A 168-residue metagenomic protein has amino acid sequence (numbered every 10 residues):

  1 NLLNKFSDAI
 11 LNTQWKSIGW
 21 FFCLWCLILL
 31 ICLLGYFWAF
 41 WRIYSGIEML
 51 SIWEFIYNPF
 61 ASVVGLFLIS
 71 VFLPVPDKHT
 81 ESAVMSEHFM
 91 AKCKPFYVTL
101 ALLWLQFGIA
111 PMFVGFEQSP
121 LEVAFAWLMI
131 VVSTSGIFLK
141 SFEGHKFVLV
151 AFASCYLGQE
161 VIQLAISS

Functional and structural regions predicted by a protein language model:
N1-D8: N-terminal signal-anchor/start-transfer transmembrane helix
D8-F21, S45-L50, K78-M90, F138-V148: Membrane-interface helix-boundary motifs at transmembrane edges
W20-I43: A generic, lipid-embedded transmembrane alpha helix
L24-W25, K146-G158: Central hydrophobic cores of alpha-helical transmembrane segments in multi-pass integral membrane proteins
Y44-E54, A110-V123, F142, I166-S168: Membrane-helix interface and helix-disruption motif detector
N58-A126: Membrane-proximal helix-loop-helix units in multi-pass membrane proteins
L103-I109, W127-G136, C155-Y156: Hydrophobic, membrane-inserted alpha-helices
G158-S168: Juxtamembrane boundary at the C-terminal end of a transmembrane helix
